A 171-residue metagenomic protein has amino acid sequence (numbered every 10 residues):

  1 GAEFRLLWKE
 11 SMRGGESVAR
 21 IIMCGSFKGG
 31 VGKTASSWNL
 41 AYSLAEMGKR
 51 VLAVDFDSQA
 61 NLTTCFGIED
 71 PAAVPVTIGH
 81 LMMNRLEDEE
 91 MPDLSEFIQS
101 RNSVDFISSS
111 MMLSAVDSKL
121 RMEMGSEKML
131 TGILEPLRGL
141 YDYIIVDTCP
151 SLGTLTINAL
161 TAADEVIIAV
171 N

Functional and structural regions predicted by a protein language model:
G1-N171: P-loop NTP-binding core
